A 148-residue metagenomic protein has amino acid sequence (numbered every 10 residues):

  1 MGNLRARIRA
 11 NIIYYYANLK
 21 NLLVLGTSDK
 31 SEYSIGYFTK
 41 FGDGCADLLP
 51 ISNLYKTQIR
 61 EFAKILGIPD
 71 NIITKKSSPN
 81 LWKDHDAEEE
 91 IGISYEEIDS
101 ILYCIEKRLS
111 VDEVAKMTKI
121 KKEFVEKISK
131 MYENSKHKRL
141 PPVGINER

Functional and structural regions predicted by a protein language model:
M1-R148: ATP/NTP-dependent adenylation/nucleotidyl-transfer catalytic domains that generate, transfer, or process NMP-activated
